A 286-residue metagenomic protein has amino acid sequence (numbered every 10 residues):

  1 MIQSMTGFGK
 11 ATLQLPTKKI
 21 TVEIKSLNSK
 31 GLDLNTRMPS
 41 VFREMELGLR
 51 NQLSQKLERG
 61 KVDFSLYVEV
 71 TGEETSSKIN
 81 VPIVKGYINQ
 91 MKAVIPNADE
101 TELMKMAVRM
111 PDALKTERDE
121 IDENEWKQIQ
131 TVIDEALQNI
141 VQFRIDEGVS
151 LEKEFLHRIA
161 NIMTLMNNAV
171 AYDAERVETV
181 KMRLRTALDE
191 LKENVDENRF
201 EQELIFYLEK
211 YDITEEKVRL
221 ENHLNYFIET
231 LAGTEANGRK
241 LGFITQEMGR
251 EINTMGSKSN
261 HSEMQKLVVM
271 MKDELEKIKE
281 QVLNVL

Functional and structural regions predicted by a protein language model:
M1-L286: N-terminal intrinsically disordered, cationic/polar leader segments that include organellar targeting peptides
